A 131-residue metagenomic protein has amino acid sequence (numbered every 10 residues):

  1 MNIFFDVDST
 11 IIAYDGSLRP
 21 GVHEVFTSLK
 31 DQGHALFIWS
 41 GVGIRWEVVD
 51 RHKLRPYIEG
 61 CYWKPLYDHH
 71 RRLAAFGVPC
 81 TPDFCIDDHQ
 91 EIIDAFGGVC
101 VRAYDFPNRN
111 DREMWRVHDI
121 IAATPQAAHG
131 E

Functional and structural regions predicted by a protein language model:
M1-I3, P82-D83: The start of beta-strands in P-loop NTPase/AAA+ ATPase cores
N2-D68: Alpha-helical substrate-recognition element adjacent to the catalytic core
E47-E131: C-terminal cap/substrate-recognition subdomain and adjoining C-terminal extension of metal-dependent phosphatase-like
